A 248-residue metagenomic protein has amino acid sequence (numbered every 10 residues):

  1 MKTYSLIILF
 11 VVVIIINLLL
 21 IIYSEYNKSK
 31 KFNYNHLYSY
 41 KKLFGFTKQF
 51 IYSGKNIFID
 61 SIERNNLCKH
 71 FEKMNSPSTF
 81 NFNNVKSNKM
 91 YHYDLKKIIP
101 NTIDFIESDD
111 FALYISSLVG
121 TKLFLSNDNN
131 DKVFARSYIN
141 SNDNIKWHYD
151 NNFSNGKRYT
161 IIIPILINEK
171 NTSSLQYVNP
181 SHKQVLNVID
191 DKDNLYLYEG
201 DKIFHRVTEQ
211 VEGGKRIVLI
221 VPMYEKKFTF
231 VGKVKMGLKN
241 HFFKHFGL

Functional and structural regions predicted by a protein language model:
M1-F50, K233-L248: Fe(II)/2-oxoglutarate
E25-V119: Non-heme Fe(II)/2-oxoglutarate
F46, D128-N130, S154-K157, D190 (+1 more regions): A generic fold-level signal
Q49-I51, R158, R216-I220: Short hydrophobic/aromatic beta-strand or adjacent loop that forms the aromatic wall/cage of a ligand/substrate-binding
Y52-I59, F80-N81, L125-N129, Q176 (+3 more regions): A structural signal for short, well-ordered beta-strand segments and their strand-loop junctions that often border
K55-I57, I62, R136-Y138, P164 (+2 more regions): Structured loops at beta-to-helix junctions and adjacent beta-edge loops in soluble globular domains
N81-S173: Conserved double-stranded beta-helix
K170-L248: Catalytic core of Fe(II)/2-oxoglutarate
